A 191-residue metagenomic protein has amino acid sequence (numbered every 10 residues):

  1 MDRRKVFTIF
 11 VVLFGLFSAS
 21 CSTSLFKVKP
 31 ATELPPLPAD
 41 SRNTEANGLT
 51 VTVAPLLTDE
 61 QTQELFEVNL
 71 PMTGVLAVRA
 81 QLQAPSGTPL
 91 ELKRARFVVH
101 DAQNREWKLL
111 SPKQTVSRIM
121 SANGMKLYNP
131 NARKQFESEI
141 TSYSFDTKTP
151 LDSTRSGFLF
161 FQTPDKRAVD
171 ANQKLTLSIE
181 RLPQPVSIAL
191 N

Functional and structural regions predicted by a protein language model:
M1-F10: Bacterial N-terminal signal peptides that target proteins for export
F17-S20: C-terminal motif of bacterial Sec signal peptides marking the signal peptidase cleavage site
S22-L34, P38, H100, P130-N191: Surface-exposed edge beta-strand/loop patches
A31-T73: Low-complexity, acidic Ser/Thr/Pro/Gly-rich terminal tails and inter-domain linkers that flank the onset of structured
A46-G48, T73-A77, L92-R94, T154-S156 (+1 more regions): Extracytoplasmic
Q61-A77, P85-L90, T147-P150: Short, solvent-exposed beta-strand/turn "edge" segments of beta-rich domains on protein surfaces
A80-L82, L159: Buried hydrophobic-core signal for structured, non-transmembrane domains
P85-P150: The feature marks short-to-medium sequence segments in extracytoplasmic or secretory-pathway proteins
